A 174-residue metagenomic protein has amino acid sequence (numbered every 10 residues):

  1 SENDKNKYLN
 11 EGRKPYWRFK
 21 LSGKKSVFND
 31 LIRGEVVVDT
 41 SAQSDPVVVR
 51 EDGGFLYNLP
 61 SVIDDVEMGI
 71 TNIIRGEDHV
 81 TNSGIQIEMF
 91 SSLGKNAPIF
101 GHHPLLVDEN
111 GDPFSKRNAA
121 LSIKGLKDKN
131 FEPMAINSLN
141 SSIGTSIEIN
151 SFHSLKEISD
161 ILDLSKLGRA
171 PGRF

Functional and structural regions predicted by a protein language model:
S1-V80, Q86-I87, L93-I99: NTP-dependent nucleotidyl-transfer catalytic core
T81, L93-F174: Catalytic adenosine-cofactor/nucleotide-binding cores of aminoacyl-tRNA synthetases and other
